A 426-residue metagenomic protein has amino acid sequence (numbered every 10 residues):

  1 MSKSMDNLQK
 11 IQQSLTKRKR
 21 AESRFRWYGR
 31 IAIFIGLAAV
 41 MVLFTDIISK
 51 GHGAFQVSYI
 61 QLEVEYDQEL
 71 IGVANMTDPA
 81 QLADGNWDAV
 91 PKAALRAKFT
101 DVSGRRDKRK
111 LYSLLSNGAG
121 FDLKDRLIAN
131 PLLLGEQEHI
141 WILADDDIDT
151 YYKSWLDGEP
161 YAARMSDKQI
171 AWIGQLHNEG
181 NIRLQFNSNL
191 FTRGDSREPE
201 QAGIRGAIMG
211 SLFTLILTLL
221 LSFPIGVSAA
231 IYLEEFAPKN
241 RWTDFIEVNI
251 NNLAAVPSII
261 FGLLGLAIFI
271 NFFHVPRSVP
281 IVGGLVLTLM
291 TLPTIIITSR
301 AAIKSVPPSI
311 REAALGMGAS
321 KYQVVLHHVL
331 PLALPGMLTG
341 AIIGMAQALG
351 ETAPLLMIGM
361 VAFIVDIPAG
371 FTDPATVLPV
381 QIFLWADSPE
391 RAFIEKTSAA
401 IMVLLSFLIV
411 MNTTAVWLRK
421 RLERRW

Functional and structural regions predicted by a protein language model:
M1-Y28, F34, T45-Q201: Membrane-topology segments of multi-pass transport proteins
T192-E198, I250-L287: Generic hydrophobic transmembrane alpha-helix motif, especially the helices
Q201-L217, I270-T294: Loop-to-helix entry region at the N-terminal start of transmembrane alpha-helices in multi-pass membrane transporters
T218-I250, L263, V416-R421: Transmembrane-helix boundary motif in ABC transporter permease subunits
R300, K304, I342, F383-W426: C-terminal transmembrane helix and the adjacent membrane-cytosol boundary/short C-terminal tail of inner/organellar
P307, K321-G359: Transmembrane alpha-helices
A346-R391: Glycine-rich helix-loop "coupling/hinge" segments at transmembrane-helix boundaries in multipass transporters
